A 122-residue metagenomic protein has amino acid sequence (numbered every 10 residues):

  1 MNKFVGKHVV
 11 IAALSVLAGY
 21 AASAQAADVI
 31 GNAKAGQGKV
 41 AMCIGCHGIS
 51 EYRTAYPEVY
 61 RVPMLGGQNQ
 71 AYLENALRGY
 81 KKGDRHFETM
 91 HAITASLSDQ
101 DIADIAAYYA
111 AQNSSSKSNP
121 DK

Functional and structural regions predicted by a protein language model:
M1, A26-A27: Absolute protein N-terminus
N2-I11: Bacterial N-terminal signal peptides that target proteins for export
H8, S15-Q25: C-terminal segment of classical bacterial N-terminal signal peptides
A13-V16, M64: Acidic/proline-rich low-complexity IDRs
D28-V62, K82-E88, Q112-K122: Periplasmic/extracellular electron-transfer cofactor-ligation site, primarily the c-type cytochrome heme-c attachment
G45-G48, Y60-N113: Extracytoplasmic electron-transfer domains, predominantly the class I c-type cytochrome c fold
